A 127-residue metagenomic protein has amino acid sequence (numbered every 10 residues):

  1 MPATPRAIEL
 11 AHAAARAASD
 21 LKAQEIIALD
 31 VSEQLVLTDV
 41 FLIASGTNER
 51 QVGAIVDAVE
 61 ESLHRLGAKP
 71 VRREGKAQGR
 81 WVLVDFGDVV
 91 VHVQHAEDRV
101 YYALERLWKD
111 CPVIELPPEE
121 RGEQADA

Functional and structural regions predicted by a protein language model:
M1-E33, T47-A54, E61, L66 (+3 more regions): Long, contiguous binding/interaction regions
V36: P-loop NTPase catalytic core of nucleic-acid-dependent motor ATPases
V40, R80-V82: Short beta-strand micro-motifs in enzyme catalytic cores
F41-G46: Short glycine-rich or small-residue beta-strand-to-loop segments that form or flank ligand, phosphate, metal/Fe-S
V84-F86: Active-site beta-strand termini and strand-to-loop segments that position acidic
V89: Active-site beta-strand-loop-beta-strand hairpin of nuclease catalytic cores that positions key catalytic residues
